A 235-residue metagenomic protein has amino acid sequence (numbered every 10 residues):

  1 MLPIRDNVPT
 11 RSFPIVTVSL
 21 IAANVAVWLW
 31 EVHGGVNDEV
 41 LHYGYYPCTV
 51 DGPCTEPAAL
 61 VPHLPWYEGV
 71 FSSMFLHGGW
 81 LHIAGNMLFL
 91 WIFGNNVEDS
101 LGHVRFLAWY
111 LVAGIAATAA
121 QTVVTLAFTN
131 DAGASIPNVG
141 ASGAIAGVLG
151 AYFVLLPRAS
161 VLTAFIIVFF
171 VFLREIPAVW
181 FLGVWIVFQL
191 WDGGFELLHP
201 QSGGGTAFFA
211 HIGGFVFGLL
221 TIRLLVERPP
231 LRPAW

Functional and structural regions predicted by a protein language model:
M1-W235: A detector for small-residue-rich transmembrane helices and their helix-helix packing motifs
